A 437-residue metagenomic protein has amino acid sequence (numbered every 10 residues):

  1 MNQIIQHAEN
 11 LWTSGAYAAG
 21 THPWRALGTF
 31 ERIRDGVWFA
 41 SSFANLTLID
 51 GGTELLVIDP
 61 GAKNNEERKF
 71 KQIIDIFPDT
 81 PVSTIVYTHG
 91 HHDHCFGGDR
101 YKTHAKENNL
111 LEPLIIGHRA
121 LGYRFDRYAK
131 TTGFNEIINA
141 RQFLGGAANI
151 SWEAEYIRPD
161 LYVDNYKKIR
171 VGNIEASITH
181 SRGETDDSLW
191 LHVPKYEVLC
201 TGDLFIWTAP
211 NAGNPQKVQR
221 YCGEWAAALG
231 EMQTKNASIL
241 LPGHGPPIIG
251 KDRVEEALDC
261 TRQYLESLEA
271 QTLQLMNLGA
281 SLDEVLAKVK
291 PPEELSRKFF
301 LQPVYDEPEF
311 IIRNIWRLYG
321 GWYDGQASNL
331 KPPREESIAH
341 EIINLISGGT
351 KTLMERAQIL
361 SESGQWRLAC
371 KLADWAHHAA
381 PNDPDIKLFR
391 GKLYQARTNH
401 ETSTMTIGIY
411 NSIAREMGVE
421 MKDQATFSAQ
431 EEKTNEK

Functional and structural regions predicted by a protein language model:
P23, F30, T53, N65-I115 (+1 more regions): Active-site metal-binding motif and surrounding structural segment of the metallo-beta-lactamase
P23-F77, W190-V193, E197-G202: Conserved beta-strand hairpin/beta-sheet module of binuclear metal-dependent hydrolase folds, prominently
Y123-H180, E224-N236: Metallo-beta-lactamase
Y221-E284, K288-Q326, L393-A396: Divalent-metal (often Zn2+) His-rich catalytic cores of metallo-beta-lactamase-fold enzymes
A339-W375: Alpha-helical segment of the N-proximal tetratricopeptide repeat
